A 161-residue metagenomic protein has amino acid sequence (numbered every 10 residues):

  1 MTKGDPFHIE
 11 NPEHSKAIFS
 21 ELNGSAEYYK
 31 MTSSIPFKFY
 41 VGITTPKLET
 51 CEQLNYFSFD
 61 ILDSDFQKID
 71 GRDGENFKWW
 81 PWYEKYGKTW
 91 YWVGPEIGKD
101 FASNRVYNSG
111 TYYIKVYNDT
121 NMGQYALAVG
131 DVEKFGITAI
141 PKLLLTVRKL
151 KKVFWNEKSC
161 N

Functional and structural regions predicted by a protein language model:
M1-F37, T44: N-terminal pre-first-transmembrane soluble regions of secretory-pathway and organelle membrane proteins
M1-P6, Y29, F57-K68, I97-N161: C-terminal edge strands of extracellular/lumenal beta-sandwich accessory domains
S15-E21, T89-Y91, L127: Generic preference for hydrophobic/aromatic residues in regular secondary structure cores
N23-K30, D70, G74-P81: Extracytoplasmic/periplasmic low-complexity, intrinsically disordered Ser/Thr/Pro-rich repeat/linker regions
Y28-C51, Y112-N118: Hydrophobic beta-strand segments within beta-rich accessory/binding domains
L48-N76: Surface-exposed turn/loop modules enriched in turn-prone residues
C51-L54, P81, Y125-L127: A short, polar/proline- and glycine-enriched secondary-structure boundary/capping micro-motif
E75-R105: Extended, solvent-exposed segments with strong compositional bias
